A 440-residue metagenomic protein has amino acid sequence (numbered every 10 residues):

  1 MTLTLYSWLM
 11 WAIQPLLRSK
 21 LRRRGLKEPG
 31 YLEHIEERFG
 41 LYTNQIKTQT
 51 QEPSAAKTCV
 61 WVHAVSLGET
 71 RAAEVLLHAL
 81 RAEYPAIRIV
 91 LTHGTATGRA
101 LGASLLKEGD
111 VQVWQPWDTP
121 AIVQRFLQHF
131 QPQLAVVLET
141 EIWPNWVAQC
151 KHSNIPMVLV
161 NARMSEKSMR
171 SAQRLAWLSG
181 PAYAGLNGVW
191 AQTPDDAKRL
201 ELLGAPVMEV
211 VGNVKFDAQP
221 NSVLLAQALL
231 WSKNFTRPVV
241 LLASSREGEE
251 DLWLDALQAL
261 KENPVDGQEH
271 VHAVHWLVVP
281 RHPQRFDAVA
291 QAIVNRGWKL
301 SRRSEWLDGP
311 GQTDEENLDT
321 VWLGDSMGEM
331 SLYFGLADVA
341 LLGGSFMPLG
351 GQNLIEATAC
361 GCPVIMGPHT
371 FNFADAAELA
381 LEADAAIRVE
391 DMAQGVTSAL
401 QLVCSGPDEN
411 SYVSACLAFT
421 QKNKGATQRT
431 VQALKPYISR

Functional and structural regions predicted by a protein language model:
M1-R440: Nucleotide-activated sugar donor-binding and catalytic core shared by glycosyltransferases and related lipid-linked
